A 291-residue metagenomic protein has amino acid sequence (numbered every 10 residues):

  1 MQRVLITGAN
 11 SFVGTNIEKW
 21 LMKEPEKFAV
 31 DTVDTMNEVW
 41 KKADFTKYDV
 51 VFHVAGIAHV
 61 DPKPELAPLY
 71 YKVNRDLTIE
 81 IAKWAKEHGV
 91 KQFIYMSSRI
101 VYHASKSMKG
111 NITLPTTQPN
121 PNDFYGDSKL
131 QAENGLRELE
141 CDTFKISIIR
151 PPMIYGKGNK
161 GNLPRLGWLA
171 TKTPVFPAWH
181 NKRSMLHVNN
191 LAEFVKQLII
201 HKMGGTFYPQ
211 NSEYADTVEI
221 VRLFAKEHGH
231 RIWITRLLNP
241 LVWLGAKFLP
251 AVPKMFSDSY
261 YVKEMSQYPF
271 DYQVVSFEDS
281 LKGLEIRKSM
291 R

Functional and structural regions predicted by a protein language model:
V4-L21: N-terminal Rossmann NAD(P)H-binding glycine-rich loop of SDR-like oxidoreductase domains
N37-E87, V101-A104: NAD(P)H-binding glycine-rich loop region in Rossmannoid oxidoreductase-like domains and their noncatalytic homologs
K63, W168-L186, N190, F194-Q197: A conserved pocket-lining segment of Rossmann-fold NAD(P)-dependent short-chain dehydrogenase/reductase
Y71-T78, I94, S128-K129, S184: Short alpha-helix in the Rossmann-fold core of NAD(P)-dependent oxidoreductases
K72, S107-I154, V175: Catalytic helix-loop patch of NAD(P)-dependent Rossmann-fold dehydrogenases
I79-F124, S147: Conserved Rossmann-fold NAD(P)-dependent oxidoreductase catalytic core, especially the SDR/UDP-sugar
P152-N159, A178-N189, N211: Glycine-rich "substrate-gating" loop/helix at the edge of Rossmann-like oxidoreductase active sites
F194-V252, L281-R291: Mid/C-terminal beta-alpha module of Rossmann-like enzyme folds, strongest in SDR-family dehydrogenases/epimerases
